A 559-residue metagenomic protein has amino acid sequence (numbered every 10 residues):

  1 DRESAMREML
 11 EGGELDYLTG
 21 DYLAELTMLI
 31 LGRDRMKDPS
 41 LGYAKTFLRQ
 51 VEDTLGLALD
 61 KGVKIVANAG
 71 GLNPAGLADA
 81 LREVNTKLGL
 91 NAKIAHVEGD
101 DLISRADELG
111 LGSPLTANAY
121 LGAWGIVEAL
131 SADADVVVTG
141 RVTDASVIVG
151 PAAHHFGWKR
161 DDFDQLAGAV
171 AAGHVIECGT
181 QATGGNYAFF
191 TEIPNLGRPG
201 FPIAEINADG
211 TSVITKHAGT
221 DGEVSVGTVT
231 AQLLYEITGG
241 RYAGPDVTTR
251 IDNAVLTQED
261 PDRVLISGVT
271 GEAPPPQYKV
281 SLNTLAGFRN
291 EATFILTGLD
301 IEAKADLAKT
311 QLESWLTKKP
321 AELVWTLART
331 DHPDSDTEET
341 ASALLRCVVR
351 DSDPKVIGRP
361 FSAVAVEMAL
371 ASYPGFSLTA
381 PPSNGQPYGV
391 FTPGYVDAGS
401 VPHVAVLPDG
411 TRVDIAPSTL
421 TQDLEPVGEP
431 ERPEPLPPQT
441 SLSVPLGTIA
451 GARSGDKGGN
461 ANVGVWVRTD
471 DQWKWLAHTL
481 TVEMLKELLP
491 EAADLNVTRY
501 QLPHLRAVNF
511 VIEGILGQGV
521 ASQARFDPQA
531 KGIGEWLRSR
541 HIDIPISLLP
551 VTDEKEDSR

Functional and structural regions predicted by a protein language model:
L23-L41, L59-K61, D100-S113: Gly-rich Lys/Arg/Thr-decorated short loops/hinges at beta-loop-alpha junctions or inter-strand turns that position
N68-L72, A134-P151, G451-T469: Conserved phosphate/anionic-ligand binding catalytic regions in large, soluble enzymes, centered on
K87-D101, V149-F190, P194, H478: Catalytic or ion-translocation cores adjacent to nucleophile or general acid/base/metal-coordination motifs in diverse
L102-T139: An acidic, phosphate/nucleotide-engaging active-site surface
L166, V170-G268: A conserved active-site cap/scaffold subdomain adjacent to cofactor or substrate pockets
E236-V264, T419-A450: Short, Gly/Pro- and small/polar-rich lid/capping loops
G268-S443, K457, W466-W473, H478 (+3 more regions): C-terminal non-catalytic interaction/assembly regions of soluble proteins
A492-E554: Helix-rich interaction surfaces within compact, conserved domain-sized segments that mediate assembly or partner
